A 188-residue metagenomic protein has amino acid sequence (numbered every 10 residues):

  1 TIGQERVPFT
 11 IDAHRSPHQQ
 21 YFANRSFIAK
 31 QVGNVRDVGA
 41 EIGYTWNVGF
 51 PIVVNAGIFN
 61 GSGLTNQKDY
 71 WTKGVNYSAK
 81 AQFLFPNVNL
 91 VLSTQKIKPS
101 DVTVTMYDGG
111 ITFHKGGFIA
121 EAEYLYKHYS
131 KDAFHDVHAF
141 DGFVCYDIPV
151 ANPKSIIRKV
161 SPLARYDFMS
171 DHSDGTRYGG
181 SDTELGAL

Functional and structural regions predicted by a protein language model:
T1, A13-R15, N89-L188: Outer-membrane beta-barrel pore domains
T1-G61, K73, A81-N89, F143-D147 (+3 more regions): Outer membrane beta-barrel
R25-I28, S62-Q67, Y129-K131, S173-R177: Extracellular loop and loop/strand-boundary signature of outer-membrane beta-barrel proteins
Q31, Y70, A133: Glycine- and other small-residue-rich loops at beta-strand/loop junctions that grip anionic moieties
R36, V75, T103-T105: Residues that act as N-cap/strand-start positions at coil-to-secondary-structure junctions
W71-T72, H138: Short, conserved loop/turn and helix-capping segments at secondary-structure boundaries that abut family-defining
S78: Active-site regions of metal-assisted phosphoester/phosphodiester hydrolases, unifying DNase/endonuclease modules
